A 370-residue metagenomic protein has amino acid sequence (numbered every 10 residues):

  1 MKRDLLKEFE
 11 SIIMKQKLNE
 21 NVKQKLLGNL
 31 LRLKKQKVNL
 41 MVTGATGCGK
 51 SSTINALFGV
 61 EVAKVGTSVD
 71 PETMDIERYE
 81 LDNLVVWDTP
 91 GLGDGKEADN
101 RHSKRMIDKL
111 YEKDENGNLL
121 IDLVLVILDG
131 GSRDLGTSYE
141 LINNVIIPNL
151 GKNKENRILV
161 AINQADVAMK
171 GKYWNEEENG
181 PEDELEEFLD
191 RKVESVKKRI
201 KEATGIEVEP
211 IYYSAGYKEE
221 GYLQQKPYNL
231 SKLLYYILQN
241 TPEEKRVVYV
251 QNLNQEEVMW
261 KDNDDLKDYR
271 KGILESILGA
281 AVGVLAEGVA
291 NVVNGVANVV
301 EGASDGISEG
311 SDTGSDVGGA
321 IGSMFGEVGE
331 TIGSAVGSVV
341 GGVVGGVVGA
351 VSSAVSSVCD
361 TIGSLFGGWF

Functional and structural regions predicted by a protein language model:
M1-V85, P90-L278, G346: Conserved GTPase G-domain substructure that encodes guanine base recognition and part of the catalytic core, centered
R270-G306, G310, G314-F366: Membrane-active amphipathic alpha-helices enriched in small hydrophobic residues
